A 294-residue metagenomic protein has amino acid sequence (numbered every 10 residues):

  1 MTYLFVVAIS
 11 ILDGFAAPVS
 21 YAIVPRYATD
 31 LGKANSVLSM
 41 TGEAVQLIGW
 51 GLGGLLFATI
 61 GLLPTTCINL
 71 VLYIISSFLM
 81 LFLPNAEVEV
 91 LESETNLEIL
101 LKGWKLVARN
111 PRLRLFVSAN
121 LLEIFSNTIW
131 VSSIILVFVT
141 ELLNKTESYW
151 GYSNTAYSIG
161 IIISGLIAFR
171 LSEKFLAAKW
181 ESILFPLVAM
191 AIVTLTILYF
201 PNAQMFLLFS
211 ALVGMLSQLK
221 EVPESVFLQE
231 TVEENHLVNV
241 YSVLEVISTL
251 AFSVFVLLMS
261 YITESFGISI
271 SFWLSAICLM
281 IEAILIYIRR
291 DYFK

Functional and structural regions predicted by a protein language model:
T2-F57, L115, E123-S132, Y157 (+3 more regions): Substrate-agnostic recognition of the 12-TM MFS/MFS-like secondary transporter fold
Y3, I99, R109-V117, E147 (+2 more regions): Primarily residues marking transmembrane-helix entry/exit sites
A22, R26-Y27, T66, L70-E94 (+1 more regions): Helix-loop junctions on the cytosolic side of multi-pass membrane transporters, especially the intracellular loop
V45-L79: Helix-loop-helix hairpin linking two adjacent transmembrane segments in secondary transporters
G53, F57, S76-P84, N127 (+4 more regions): Structural signal for membrane-spanning alpha-helices in multi-pass inner-membrane proteins, emphasizing helix cores
I60-C67, K105-I163: A single, central transmembrane helix in multi-pass transporters
A86-S118: Juxtamembrane intracellular "pre-TM" segments in multi-pass secondary transporters
F138-K294: C-terminal transmembrane bundle of multi-pass solute transporters/carriers
